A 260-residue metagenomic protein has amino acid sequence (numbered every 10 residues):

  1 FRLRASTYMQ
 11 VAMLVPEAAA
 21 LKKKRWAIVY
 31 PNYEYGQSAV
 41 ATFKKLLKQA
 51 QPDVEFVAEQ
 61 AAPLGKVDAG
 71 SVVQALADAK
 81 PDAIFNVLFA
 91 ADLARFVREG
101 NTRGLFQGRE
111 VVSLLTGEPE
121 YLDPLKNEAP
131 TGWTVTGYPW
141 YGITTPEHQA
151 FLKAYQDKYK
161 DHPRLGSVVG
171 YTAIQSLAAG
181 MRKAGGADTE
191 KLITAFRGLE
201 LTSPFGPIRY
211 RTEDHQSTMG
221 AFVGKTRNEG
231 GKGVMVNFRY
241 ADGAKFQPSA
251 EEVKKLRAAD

Functional and structural regions predicted by a protein language model:
F1-T102, Y141-A150: Extracellular/periplasmic Venus flytrap/periplasmic-binding protein
V15, K44, F85, V97 (+6 more regions): Non-transmembrane alpha-helical segments in soluble domains of secreted/periplasmic/extracellular proteins
L21-R25, Q51-E55, A79-A83, L105-E110 (+3 more regions): Loop/turn elements at helix/coil->beta-strand transitions in domains of secreted/extracellular proteins
P31, F89, L114-T116, Y138 (+1 more regions): Cofactor-binding loop segments of dinucleotide-utilizing enzymes, especially the Rossmann-like FAD- and NAD(P)+-binding
G100-Y171, R182-A187, M235-D260: Extracellular/periplasmic periplasmic-binding protein-like sensory domains
R164-A173, F205-T212: Short catalytic/ligand-gating loop segments at beta-alpha or beta-beta junctions within enzyme catalytic domains
D188-F205: Short, well-structured alpha-helical segments that form the helix of a local strand-helix-strand
E200, P204-D260: Solvent-exposed, acidic/polar segments of extracytosolic/periplasmic ligand-binding ectodomains
